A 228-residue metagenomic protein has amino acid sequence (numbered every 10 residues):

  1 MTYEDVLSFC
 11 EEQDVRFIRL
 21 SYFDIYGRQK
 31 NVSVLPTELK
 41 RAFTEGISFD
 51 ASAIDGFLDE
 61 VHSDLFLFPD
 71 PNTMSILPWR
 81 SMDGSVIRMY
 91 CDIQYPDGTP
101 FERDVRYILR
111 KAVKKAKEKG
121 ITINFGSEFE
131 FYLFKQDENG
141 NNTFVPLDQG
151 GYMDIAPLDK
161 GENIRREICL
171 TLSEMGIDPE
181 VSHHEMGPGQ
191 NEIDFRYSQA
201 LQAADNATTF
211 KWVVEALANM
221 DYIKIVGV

Functional and structural regions predicted by a protein language model:
M1-V228: Glycine-rich, acidic/polar active-site loops that bind/position phosphate-bearing ligands
